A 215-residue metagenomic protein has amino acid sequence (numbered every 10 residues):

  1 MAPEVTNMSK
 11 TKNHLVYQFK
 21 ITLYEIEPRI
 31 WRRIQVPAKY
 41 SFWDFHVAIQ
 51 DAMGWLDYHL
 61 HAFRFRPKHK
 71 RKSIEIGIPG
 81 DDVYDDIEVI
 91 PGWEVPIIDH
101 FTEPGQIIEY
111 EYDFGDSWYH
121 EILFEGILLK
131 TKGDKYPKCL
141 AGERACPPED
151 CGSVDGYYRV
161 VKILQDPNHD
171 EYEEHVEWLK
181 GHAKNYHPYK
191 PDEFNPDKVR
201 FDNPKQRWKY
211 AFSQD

Functional and structural regions predicted by a protein language model:
M1-D215: Short linear regulatory motifs enriched in tryptophan with gly/pro/ser
